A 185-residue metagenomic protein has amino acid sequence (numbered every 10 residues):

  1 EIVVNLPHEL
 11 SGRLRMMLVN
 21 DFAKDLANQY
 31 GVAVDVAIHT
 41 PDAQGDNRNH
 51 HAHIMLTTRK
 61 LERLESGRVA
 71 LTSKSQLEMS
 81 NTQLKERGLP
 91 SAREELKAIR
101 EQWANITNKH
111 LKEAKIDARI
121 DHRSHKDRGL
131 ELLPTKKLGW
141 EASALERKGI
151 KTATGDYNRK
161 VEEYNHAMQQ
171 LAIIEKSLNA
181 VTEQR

Functional and structural regions predicted by a protein language model:
E1, G31-D35, N49-H53: Broad gene-expression machinery/nucleic-acid interaction feature
E1-V3, P7, K24-D25, N108 (+1 more regions): Short, Lys/Arg-rich flexible segments
V3-G12, K85-A92: Short histidine-centered catalytic/ligand-binding loop motif
V4, I38, L56: Glycine-rich, histidine-containing beta strand-loop boundary motifs that form or position
H8-I38, I99-Q102, I106: A short, contiguous, amphipathic alpha-helix enriched in charged residues
T40-H50, T57-R185: Single-stranded nucleic-acid nicking/binding segments centered on His-rich, glycine/basic loops
